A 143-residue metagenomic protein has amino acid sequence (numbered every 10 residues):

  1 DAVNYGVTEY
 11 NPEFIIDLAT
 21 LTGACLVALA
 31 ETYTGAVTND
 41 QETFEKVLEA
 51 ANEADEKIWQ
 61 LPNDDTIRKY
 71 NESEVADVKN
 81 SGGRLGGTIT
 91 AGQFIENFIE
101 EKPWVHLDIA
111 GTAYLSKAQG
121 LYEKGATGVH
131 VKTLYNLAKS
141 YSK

Functional and structural regions predicted by a protein language model:
D1-K143: A generic structural signal for tightly packed, nonpolar segments enriched in small/aliphatic residues
